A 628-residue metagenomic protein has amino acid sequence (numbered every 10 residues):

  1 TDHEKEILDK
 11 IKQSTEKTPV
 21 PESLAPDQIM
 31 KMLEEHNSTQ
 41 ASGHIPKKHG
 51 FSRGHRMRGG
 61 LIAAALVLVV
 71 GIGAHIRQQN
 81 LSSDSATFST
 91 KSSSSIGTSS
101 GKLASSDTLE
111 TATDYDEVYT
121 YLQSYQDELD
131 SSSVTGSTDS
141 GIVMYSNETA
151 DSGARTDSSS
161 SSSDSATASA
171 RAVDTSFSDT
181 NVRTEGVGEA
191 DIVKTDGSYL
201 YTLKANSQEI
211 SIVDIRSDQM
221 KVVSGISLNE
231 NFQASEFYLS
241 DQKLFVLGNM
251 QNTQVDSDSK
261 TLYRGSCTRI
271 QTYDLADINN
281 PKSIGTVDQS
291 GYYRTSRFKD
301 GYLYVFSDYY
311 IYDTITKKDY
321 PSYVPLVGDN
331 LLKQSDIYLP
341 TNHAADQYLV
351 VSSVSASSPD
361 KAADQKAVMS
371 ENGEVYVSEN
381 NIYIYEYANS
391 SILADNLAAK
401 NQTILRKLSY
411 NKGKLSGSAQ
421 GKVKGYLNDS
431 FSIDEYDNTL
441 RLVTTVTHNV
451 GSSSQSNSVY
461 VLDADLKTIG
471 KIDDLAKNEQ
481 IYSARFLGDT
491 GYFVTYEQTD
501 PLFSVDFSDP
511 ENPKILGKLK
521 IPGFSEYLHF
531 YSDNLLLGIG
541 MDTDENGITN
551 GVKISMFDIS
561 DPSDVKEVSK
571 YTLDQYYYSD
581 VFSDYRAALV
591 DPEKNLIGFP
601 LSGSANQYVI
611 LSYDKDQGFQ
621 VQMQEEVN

Functional and structural regions predicted by a protein language model:
T1-G50: Disordered, charged N-terminal biogenesis/targeting segments of membrane/secreted proteins
H3-K5, F51, V70, S290 (+1 more regions): Helix-centric, low-specificity signal for extended rod-like, repetitive segments
E22-I29, Q78-N628: Beta-sheet-rich non-transmembrane sensory/scaffold domains
A25-H36, M57-S85: Single-pass transmembrane signal-anchor helices and their membrane-water interface zones
F51-M57: N-terminal export and membrane-targeting signals
